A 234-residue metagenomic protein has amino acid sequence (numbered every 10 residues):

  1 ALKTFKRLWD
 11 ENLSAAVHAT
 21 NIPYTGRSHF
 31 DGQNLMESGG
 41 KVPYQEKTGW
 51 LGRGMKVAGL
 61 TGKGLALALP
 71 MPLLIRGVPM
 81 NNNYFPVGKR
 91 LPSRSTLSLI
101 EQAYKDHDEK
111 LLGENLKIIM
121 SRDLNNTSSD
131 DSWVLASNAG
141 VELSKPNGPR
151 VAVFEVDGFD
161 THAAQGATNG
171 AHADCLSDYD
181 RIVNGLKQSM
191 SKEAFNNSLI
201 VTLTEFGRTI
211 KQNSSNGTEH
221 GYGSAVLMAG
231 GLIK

Functional and structural regions predicted by a protein language model:
A1-E193, K211, A225-K234: Feature for exported/extracytoplasmic and membrane-associated proteins, marking the mature portion
F159, R208, T218: Gly/Ser/Thr-rich helix-start
L199-G207: Acidic/histidine-rich, metal-coordinating catalytic segments
S215, E219, M228: Active-site substrate-binding loop specific to GH73 endo-beta-N-acetylglucosaminidase modules in bacterial autolysins
G221-G223: Short, solvent-exposed loop/turn segments at the edges of secondary structure
